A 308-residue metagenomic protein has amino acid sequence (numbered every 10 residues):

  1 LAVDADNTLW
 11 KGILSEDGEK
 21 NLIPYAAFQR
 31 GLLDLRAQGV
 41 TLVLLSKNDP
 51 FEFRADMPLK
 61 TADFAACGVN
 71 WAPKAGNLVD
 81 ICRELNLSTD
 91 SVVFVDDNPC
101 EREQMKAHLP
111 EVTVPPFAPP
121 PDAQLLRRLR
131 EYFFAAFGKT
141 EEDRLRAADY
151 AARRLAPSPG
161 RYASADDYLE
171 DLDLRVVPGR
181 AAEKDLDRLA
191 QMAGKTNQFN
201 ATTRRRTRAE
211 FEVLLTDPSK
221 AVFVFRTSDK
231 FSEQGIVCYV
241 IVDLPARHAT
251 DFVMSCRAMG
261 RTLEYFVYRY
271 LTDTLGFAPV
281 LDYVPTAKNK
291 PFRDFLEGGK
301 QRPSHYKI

Functional and structural regions predicted by a protein language model:
L1-L14: Asp-based phosphoryl-transfer active-site loop
L14-I23, A66-W71, A181, F199-T203 (+3 more regions): Short, contiguous acidic/charged loop-to-helix segments that flank catalytic cores in large enzymes
E16-N21, V40, A55-K74, D80: Glycine-rich phosphate-binding "P-loop"
A27-P58, C67-V69, D185, T202-R204 (+3 more regions): Substrate-recognition element of Asp-dependent hydrolases with the DxDx(T/V) motif
L78-P99, M105: Conserved Lys-Pro-Asp/Glu-containing loop-to-beta segment of HAD-superfamily phosphomonoesterases, centered on
K106, P110-T113, F117-L172, D273-I308: Terminal substrate-recognition subdomain of acyl/acetyltransferases
D173-T203: Short amphipathic alpha-helix that is part of the acyltransferase structural core
T227-K230, I236-G299: Acyl-donor binding region in acyl/amide transferases
